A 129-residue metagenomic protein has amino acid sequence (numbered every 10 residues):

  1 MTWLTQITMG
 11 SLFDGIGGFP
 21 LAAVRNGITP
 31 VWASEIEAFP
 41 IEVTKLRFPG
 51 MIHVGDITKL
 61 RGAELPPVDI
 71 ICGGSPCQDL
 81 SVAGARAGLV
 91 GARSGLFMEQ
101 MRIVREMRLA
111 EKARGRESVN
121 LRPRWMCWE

Functional and structural regions predicted by a protein language model:
M1-E129: Conserved active-site and SAM-binding loop architecture of S-adenosyl-L-methionine-dependent nucleic-acid
